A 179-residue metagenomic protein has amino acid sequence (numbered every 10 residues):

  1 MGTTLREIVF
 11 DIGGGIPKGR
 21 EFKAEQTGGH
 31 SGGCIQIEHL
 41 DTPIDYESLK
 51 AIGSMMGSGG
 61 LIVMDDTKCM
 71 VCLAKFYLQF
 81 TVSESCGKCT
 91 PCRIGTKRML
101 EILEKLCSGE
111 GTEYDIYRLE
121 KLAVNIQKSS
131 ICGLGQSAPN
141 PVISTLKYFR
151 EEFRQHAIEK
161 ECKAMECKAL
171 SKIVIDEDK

Functional and structural regions predicted by a protein language model:
M1-E177: Redox cofactor-anchoring modules in respiratory/redox and cofactor-processing assemblies
